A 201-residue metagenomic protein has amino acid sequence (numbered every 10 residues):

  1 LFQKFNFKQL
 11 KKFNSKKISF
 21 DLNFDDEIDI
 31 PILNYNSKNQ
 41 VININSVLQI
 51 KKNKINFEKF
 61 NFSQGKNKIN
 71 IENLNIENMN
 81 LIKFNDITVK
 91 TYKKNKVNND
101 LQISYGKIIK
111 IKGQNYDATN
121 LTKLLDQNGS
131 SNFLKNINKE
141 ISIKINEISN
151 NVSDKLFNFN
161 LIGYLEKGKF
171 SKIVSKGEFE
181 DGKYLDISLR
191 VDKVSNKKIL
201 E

Functional and structural regions predicted by a protein language model:
L1-E201: Membrane-proximal interfacial segments on either side of biological membranes
